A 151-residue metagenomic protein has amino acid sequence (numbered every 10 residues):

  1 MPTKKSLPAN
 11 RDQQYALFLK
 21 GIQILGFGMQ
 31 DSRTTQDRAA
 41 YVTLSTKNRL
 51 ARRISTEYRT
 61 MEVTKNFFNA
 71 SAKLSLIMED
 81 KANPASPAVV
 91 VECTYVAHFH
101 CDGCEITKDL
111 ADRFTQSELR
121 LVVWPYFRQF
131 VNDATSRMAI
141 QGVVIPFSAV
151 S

Functional and structural regions predicted by a protein language model:
M1-L121, Q129-S151: N-terminal intrinsically disordered, cationic/polar leader segments that include organellar targeting peptides
